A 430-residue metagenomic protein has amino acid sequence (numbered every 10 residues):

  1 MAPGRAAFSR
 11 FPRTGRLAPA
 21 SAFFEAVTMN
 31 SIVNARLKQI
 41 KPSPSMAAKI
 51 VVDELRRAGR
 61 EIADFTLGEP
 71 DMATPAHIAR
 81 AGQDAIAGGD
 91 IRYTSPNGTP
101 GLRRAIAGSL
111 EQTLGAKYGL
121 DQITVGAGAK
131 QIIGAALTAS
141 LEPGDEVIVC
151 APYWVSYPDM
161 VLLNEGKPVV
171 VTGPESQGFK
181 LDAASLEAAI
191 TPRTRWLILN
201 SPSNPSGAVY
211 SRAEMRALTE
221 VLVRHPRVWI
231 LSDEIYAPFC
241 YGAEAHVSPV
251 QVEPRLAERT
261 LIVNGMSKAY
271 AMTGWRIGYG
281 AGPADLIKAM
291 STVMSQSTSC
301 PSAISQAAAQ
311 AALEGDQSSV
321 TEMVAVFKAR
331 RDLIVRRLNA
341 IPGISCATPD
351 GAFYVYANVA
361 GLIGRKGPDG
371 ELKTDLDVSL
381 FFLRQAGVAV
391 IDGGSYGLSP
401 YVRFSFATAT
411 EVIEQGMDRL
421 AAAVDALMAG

Functional and structural regions predicted by a protein language model:
A2-A7: Extreme N-terminal basic, low-complexity initiation segments that serve as generic localization/processing leaders
F8-F11, F23-F24: Aromatic (phenylalanine/tyrosine) cluster motif
F23-V33, L37, K41-D64, G68-A85 (+1 more regions): PLP-dependent class I/II
A63-E69, D84-R103: A glycine-/small-polar-enriched, mobile loop at the entrance of the PLP active site in fold-type I
Y93-G126: Conserved N-terminal alpha-helix of the aminotransferase class I/II PLP-enzyme fold
